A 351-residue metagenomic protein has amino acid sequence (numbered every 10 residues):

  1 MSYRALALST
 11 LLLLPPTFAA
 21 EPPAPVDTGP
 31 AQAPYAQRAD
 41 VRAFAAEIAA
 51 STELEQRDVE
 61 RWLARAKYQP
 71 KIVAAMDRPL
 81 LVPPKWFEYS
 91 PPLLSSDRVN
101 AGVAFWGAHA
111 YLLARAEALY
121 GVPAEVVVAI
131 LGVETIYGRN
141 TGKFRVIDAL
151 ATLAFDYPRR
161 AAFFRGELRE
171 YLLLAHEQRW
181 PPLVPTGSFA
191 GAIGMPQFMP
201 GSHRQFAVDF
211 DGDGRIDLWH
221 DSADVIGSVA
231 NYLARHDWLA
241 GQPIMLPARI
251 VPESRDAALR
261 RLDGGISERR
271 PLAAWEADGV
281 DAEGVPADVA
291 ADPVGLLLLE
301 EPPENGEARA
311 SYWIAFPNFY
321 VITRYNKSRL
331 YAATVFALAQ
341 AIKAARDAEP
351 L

Functional and structural regions predicted by a protein language model:
M1-A7: Bacterial N-terminal signal peptides that target proteins for export
A7-P16: Bacterial N-terminal signal peptides
E21-E117: An acidic, Gly/Ser/Thr/Pro-rich helix-cap/linker signature
A45, A49, L172, A230-A234 (+1 more regions): Non-transmembrane alpha-helical segments in soluble domains of secreted/periplasmic/extracellular proteins
T52-L63, A124, F210-D217, A240-Q242: Short, surface-exposed acidic
P84-S228, A234: Acidic/His-rich structured neighborhood in mature extracellular/periplasmic domains
P182, T186-L296: Flexible, glycine-rich surface segments
V251-L351: C-terminal soluble interaction/assembly domains
